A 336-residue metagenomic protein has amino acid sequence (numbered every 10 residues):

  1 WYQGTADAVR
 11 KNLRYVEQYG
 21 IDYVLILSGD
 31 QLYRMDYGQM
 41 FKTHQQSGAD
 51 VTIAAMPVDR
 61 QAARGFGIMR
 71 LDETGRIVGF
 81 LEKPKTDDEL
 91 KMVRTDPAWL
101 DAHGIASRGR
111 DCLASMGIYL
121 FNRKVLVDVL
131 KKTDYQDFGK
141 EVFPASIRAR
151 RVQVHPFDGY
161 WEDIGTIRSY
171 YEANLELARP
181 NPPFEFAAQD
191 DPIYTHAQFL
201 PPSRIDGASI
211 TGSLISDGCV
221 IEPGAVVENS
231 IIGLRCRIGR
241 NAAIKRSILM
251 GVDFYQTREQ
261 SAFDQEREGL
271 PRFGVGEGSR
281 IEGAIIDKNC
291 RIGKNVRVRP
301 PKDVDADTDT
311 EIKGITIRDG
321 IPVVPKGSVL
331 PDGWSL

Functional and structural regions predicted by a protein language model:
W1-T43, L71-D72, N289-R291, P301-D303 (+2 more regions): Conserved N-terminal catalytic core of the sugar/cofactor nucleotidyltransferase
Q3-D7, Y19, M35, F121 (+2 more regions): Conserved active-site and cofactor/substrate-binding residues in soluble primary-metabolism enzymes
N12, D30, H44, M69 (+5 more regions): Residue-level signal for inorganic ion chemistry
G20, R34-L120, T133: Conserved core of the sugar-phosphate nucleotidyltransferase
L25-L27, T52-A54, M69, Q153-H155 (+1 more regions): Hydrophobic/aromatic beta-strand patches that form the interior of the parallel beta-sheet core in alpha/beta enzyme
L27-G29, M35-Y37, A55-P57, E73 (+6 more regions): Fold-independent oxyanion-binding glycine-rich loops and adjacent beta-strand/coil segments at enzyme active sites
A98-G109, R123-L336: Left-handed beta-helix
